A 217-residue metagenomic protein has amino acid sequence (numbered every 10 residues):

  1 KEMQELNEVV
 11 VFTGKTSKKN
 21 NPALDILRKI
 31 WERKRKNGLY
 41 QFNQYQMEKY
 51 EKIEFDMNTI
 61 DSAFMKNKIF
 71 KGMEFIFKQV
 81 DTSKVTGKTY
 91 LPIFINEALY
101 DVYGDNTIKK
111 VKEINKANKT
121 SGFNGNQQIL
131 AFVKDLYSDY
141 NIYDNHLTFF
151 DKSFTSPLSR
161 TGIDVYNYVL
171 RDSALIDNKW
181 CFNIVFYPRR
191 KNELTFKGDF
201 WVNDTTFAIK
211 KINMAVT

Functional and structural regions predicted by a protein language model:
K1-E5, V9-T13: Conserved "repeat-terminator" motif of extracellular CCP/Sushi domains
M3, K15-C181, Y187-F196: Structured extracytoplasmic
L6-E8, L27, D204: A generic alpha-helix preference that emphasizes hydrophobic side chains
R189-K191, D199-A208: Extended serine/threonine-enriched, polar tracts that run as long, contiguous segments within proteins
